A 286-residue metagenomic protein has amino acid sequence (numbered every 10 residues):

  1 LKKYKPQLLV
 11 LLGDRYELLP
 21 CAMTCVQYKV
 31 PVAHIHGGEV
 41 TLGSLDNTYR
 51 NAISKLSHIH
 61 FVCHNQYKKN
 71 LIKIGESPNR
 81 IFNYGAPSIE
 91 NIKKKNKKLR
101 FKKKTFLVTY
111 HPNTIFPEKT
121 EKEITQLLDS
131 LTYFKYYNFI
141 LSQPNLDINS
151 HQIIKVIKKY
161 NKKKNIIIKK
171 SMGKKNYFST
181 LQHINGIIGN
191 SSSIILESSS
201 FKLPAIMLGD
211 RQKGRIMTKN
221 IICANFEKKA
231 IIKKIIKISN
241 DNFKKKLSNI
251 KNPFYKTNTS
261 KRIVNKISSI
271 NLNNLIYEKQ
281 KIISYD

Functional and structural regions predicted by a protein language model:
L1-D286: Nucleotide-activated sugar donor-binding and catalytic core shared by glycosyltransferases and related lipid-linked
